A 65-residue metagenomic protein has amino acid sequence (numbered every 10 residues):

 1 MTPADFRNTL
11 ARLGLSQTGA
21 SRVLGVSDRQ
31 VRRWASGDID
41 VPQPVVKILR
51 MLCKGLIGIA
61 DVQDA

Functional and structural regions predicted by a protein language model:
M1-R12: A short, Lys/Arg-rich alpha-helix, primarily the initiator
T2, L24-D28, V45: Coiled-coil-like amphipathic alpha-helices with heptad-repeat character
R7, R32-R33, R50: Key DNA-contacting residues within the recognition helix of helix-turn-helix
A11, G25, S36-D38: Residue-level detection of the helix-turn-helix DNA-binding "recognition helix"
L15-R32: Short alpha-helical DNA-recognition segment
Q43-V62: DNA major-groove recognition helix of helix-turn-helix/homeodomain DNA-binding modules
